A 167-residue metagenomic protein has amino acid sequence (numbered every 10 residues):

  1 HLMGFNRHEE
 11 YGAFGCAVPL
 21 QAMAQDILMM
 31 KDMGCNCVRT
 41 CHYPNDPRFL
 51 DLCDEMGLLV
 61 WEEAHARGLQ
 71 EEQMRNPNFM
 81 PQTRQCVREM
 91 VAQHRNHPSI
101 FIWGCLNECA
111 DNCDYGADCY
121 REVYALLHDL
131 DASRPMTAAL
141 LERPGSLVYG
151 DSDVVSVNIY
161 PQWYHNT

Functional and structural regions predicted by a protein language model:
H1-R121, M136-T137, V155: Active-site-adjacent substrate/metal-binding segments within catalytic domains of carbohydrate-active enzymes
D118-T167: Extracellular glycoside hydrolase catalytic/binding regions
